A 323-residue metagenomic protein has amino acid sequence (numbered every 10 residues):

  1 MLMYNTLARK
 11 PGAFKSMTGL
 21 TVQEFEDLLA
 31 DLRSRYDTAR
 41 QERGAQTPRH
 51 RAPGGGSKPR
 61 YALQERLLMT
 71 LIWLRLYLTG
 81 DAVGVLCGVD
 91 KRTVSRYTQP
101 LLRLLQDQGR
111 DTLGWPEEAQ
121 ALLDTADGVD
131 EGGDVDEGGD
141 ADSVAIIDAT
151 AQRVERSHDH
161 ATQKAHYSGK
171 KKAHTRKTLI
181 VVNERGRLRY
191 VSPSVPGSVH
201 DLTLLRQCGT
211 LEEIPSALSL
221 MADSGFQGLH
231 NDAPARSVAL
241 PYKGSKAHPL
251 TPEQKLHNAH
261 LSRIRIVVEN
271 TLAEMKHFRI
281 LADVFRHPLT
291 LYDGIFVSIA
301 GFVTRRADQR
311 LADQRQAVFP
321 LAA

Functional and structural regions predicted by a protein language model:
M1-K58, L311, R315-F319, A323: Charged, often Cys/His-bearing segments associated with DNA-binding zinc-finger transcription factors
T21, A62, L250-P252: Ser/Thr-centered flexible coil motifs
A30, S34-T38, R75-T79, R103 (+1 more regions): Short helix-loop boundary/capping segments at the starts of domains
A62-Y77: Short, amphipathic alpha-helical "recognition" segments used to contact nucleic acids or chromatin
G80-Q106, R110-A323: Short, well-ordered secondary-structure "scaffold" segments embedded in the functional core of diverse domains
